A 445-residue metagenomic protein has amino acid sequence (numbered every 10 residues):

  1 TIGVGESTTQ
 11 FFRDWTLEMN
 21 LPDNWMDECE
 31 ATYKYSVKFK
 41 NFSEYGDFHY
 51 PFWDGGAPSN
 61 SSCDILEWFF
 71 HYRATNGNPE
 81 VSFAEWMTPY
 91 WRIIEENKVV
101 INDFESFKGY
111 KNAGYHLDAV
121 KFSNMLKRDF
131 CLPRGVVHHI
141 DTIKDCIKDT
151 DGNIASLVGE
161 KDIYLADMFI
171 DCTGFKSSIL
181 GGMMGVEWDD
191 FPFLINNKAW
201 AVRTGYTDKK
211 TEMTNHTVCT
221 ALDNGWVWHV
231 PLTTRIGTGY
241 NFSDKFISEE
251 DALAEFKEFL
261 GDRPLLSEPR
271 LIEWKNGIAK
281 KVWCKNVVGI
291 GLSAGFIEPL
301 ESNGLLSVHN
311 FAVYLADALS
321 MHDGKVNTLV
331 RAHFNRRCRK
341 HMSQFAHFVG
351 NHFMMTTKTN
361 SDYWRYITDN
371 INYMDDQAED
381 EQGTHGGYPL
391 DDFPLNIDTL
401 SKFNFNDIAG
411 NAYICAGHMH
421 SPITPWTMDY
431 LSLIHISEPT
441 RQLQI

Functional and structural regions predicted by a protein language model:
G3, S7-I93: Dinucleotide-binding Rossmann-like beta1-alpha1 core, especially the glycine-rich loop that anchors the ADP
T75-L117: Alpha-helix-centered segments that form part of catalytic cores
Y110-G225, V230-A252: Predominantly flavin-linked oxidoreductase catalytic cores and closely associated redox partners
L222-W274, G295-L306: Conserved FAD/dinucleotide-binding core of flavoprotein oxidoreductases
L266-E268, K280-N335: A conserved active-site cap/scaffold subdomain adjacent to cofactor or substrate pockets
D317-Y363: Active-site-proximal substrate-binding core of FAD-dependent oxidoreductases
Q377-H418: A conserved mid-domain beta-alpha-beta active-site/ligand-binding segment of alpha/beta enzyme cores
I434-I445: Single conserved hydrophobic/aromatic residue that forms the stacking wall/gate of nucleotide- or nucleobase-binding
